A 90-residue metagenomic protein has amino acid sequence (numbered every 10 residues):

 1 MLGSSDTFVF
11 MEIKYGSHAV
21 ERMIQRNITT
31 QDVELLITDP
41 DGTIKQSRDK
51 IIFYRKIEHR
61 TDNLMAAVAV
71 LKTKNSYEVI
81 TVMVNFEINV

Functional and structural regions predicted by a protein language model:
M1-V90: Ribonuclease/tRNase effector modules and their secretory precursors
